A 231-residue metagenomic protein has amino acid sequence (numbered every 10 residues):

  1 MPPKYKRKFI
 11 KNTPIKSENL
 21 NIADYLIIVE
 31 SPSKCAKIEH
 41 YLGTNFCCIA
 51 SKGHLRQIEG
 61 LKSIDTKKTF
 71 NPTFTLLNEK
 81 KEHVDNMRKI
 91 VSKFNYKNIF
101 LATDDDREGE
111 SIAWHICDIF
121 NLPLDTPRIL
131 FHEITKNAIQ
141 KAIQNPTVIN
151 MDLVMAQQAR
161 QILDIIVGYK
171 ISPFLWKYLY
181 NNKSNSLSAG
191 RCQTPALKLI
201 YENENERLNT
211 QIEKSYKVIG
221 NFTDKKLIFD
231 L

Functional and structural regions predicted by a protein language model:
M1-V167, P195: Intrinsically disordered, low-complexity regulatory segments
C47, R56-N78, S184-L231: Long, highly charged, low-complexity internal segments
F120-L124, K170, F174, E204: A generic secondary-structure signal for well-formed alpha-helical elements
I149-L153, P173-K177, N205-T210: Active-site phosphate-binding and catalytic loops of NTP-dependent enzymes
Q158-I162, I166-G190: Amphipathic alpha-helical segments of the small helical/lid subdomains adjacent to P-loop NTPase cores
